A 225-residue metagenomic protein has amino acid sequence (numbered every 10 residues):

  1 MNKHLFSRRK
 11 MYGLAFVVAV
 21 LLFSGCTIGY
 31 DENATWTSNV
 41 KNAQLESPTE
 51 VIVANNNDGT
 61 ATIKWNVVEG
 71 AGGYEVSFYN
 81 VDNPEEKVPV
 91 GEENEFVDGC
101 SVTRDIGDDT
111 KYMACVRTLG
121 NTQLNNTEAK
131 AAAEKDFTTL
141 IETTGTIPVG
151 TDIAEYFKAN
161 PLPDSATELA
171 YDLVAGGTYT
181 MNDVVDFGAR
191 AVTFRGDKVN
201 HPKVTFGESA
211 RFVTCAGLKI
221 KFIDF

Functional and structural regions predicted by a protein language model:
N2-L14: Bacterial N-terminal signal peptides that target proteins for export
L21-G25: C-terminal motif of bacterial Sec signal peptides marking the signal peptidase cleavage site
T27-G70, Q123-I141: Pro/Thr/Ser/Gly-rich low-complexity, intrinsically disordered linker/stalk tracts
Y74-T110: Recognizes extended acidic, P/S/T-rich segments that occur within or adjacent to Ig-like beta-sandwich modules
V102-N126: Beta-strand-rich modules
T139-T180: Acidic Gly/Asp/Thr-rich repetitive segments characteristic of extracellular carbohydrate-active and adhesion proteins
V174, R195-D197, K221: Feature marks extracellular polysaccharide-active and adherence modules
T180-T193, K203-F225: Extracellular beta-strand-rich solenoid/capping regions of secreted or surface-exposed proteins that bind or remodel
